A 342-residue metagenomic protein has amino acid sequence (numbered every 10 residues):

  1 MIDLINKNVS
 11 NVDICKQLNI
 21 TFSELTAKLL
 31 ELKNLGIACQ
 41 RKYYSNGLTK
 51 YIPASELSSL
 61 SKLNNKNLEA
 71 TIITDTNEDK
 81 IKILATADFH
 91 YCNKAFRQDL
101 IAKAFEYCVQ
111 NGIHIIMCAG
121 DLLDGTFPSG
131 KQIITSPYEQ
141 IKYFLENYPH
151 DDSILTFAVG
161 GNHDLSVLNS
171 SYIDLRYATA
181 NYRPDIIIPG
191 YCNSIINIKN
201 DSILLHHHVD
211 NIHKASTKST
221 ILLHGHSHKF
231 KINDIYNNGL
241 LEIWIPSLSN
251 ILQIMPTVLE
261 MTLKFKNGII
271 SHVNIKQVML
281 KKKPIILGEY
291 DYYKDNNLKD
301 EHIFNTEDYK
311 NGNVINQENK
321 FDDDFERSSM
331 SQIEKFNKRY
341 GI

Functional and structural regions predicted by a protein language model:
M1-K82, K335-I342: Acidic, histidine-bearing metal-coordination/catalytic regions of metal-dependent phosphoesterases
N11, N93-I188: Core catalytic region of metal-dependent phosphoesterases/phosphodiesterases, especially metallo-beta-lactamase-like
N19, K199-Y293, N297-L298, H302-I303: Conserved beta-sheet core of the metallophosphoesterase superfamily
I72-L84, I195-I203, Y236-L241: Beta-strand-turn-beta hairpins that frame and shape the catalytic cleft of phosphate-ester-processing enzymes
T74-I101: An acidic-aromatic substrate-binding cleft motif
L84-D88, I115-D121, L155-N162, I187-P189 (+3 more regions): Active-site neighborhood of phospho(di)ester-bond hydrolases with catalytic His/Asp-centered motifs
I133-P137, S171-A178, D185-T220, N250-T257 (+3 more regions): Active-site-proximal segments of metal-dependent phosphoesterases and phosphodiesterases across multiple
Y293-I342: Intrinsic low-complexity, glycine/proline- and repeat-rich, mixed-charge intrinsically disordered regions appended
